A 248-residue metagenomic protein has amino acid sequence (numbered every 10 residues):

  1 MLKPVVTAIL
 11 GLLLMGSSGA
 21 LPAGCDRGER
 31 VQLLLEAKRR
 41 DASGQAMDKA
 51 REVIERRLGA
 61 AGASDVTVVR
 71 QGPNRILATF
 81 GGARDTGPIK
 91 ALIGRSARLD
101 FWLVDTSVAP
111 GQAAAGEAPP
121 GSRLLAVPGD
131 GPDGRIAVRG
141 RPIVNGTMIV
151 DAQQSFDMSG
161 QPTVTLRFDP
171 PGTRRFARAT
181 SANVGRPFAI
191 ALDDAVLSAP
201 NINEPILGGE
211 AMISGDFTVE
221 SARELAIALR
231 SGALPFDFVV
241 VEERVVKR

Functional and structural regions predicted by a protein language model:
M1-I9: Bacterial N-terminal signal peptides that target proteins for export
L12-M15: Hydrophobic alpha-helical segments of integral membrane proteins
S17-A20, C25: N-terminal Sec signal peptide cleavage junction
R27-E29, L34-I202, I206-L207, A211 (+3 more regions): Non-transmembrane, solvent-exposed regions of membrane trafficking/translocation machinery
F217, S221-A226: Catalytic P-loop NTP-binding/switch module of NTPases
R244-R248: Conserved structured catalytic cores and adjacent interaction surfaces of nucleotide-binding/hydrolyzing enzymes
